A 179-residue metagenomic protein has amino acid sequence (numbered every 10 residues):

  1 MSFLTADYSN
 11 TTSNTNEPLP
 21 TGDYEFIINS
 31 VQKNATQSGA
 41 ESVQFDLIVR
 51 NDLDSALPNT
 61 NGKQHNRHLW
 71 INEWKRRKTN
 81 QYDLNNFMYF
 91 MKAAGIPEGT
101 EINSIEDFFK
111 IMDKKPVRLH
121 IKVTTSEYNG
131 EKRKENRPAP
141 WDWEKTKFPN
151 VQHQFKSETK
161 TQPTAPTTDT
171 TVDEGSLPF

Functional and structural regions predicted by a protein language model:
M1-F179: Short beta-rich binding modules
